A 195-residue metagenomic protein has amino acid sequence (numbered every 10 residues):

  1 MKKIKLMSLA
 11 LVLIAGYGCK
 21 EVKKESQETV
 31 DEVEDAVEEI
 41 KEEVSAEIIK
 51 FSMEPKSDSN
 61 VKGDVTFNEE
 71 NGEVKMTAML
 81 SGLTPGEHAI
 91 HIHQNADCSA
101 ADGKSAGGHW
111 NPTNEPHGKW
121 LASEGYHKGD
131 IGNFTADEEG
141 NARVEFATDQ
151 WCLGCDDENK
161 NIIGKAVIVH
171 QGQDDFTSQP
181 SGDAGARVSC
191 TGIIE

Functional and structural regions predicted by a protein language model:
M1-M7: Bacterial N-terminal signal peptides that target proteins for export
K5, K20-E87, Q94-E195: N-terminal leader/targeting pre-sequences
M7-L13: Sec-dependent N-terminal signal peptides
A15-G18: C-terminal motif of bacterial Sec signal peptides marking the signal peptidase cleavage site
